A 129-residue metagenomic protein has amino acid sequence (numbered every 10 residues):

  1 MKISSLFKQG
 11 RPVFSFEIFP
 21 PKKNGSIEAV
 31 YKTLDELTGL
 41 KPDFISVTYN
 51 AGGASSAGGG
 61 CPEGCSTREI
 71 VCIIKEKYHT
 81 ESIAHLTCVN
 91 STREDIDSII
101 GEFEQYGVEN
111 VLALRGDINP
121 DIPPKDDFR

Functional and structural regions predicted by a protein language model:
M1-F16, K75: N-terminal amphipathic alpha-helix/helix-capping segment at the start of soluble metabolic enzymes
Q9-V13, K41-F44, Y78-S82, G107-E109: Short, well-ordered coil/turn segments that N-cap beta-strands
P12-F14, G58-T80: Flavin-dependent oxidoreductase catalytic cores
F14-P20, I45-V47, S82-L86, V111-A113: Hydrophobic faces of well-ordered beta-strands that scaffold small-molecule active sites in alpha/beta enzyme cores
P21, D43-R68, I118-F128: Glycine-rich, proline-tolerant flexible connector loops at the mouths of alpha/beta enzymes
G25-Y31, C88-Q105: Glycine-rich anion/phosphate-binding loops
K32-T48: Catalytic domains of carbohydrate-active enzymes, especially glycoside hydrolases
